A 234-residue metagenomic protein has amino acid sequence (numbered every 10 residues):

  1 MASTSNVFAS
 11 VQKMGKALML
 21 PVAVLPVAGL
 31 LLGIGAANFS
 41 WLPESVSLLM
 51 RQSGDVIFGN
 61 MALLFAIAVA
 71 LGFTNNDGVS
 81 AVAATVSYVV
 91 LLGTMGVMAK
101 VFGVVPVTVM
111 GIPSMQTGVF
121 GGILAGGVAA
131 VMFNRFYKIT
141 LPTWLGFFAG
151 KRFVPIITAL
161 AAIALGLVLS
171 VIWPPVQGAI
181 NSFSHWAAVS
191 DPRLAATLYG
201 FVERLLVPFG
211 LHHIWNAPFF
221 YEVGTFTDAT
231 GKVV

Functional and structural regions predicted by a protein language model:
M1-S5: Transmembrane alpha-helical segments of polytopic membrane transport and secretion proteins
V7-A149: Early transmembrane hairpin of solute transport permeases
G59, G118, G122, V154-P155 (+2 more regions): Residue-level signature of transmembrane alpha-helical entry/exit and packing/kink sites in multi-pass membrane
L91-A99, A161-P174: Hydrophobic alpha-helical segments and their helix-loop junctions in multi-pass secondary transporters
L92-F102, I156-I157, S190-L198: Juxtamembrane membrane-interface segments at transmembrane alpha-helix termini
V128-W144, L160, V168-N181, H213-A217: Juxtamembrane interface elements at the cytosolic ends of transmembrane helices in multi-pass membrane proteins
K151-A161: Small-residue-rich segments of transmembrane alpha-helices in multi-pass membrane proteins, especially helix faces
W173-V233: Aromatic-rich transmembrane-lumenal/periplasmic boundary elements in polytopic membrane proteins
